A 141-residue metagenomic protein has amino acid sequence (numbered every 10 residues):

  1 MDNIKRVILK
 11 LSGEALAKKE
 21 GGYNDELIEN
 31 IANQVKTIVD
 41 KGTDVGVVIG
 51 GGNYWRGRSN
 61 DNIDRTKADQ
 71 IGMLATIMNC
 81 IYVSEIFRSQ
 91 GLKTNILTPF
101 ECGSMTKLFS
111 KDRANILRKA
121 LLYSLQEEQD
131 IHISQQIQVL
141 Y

Functional and structural regions predicted by a protein language model:
M1-D44: N-terminal glycine-/serine-/threonine-rich phosphate-binding loop
I8-S12, I49-G50, L97, S124-E127: Short beta-strand segments
A17-K19, Y54-R58, C80-I81, D130-Y141: Short glycine/serine/threonine-rich phosphate/pyrophosphate-binding segments that cradle anionic phosphate groups
N24-E29, F109-D112, Q136-Y141: Charged helix-capping and loop-helix junction motifs
V39-D40, R88, R118, Q136: Anion (oxyanion) recognition and catalysis
G42-G46, A120-L122: Loop/turn-to-beta-strand initiation segments
G52-W55, C102: Short active-site-proximal "capping" loops at secondary-structure junctions
N62-Y123, Q129-D130: Ligand-binding beta-strand-loop-alpha-helix segment within the catalytic cores of soluble metabolic enzymes
